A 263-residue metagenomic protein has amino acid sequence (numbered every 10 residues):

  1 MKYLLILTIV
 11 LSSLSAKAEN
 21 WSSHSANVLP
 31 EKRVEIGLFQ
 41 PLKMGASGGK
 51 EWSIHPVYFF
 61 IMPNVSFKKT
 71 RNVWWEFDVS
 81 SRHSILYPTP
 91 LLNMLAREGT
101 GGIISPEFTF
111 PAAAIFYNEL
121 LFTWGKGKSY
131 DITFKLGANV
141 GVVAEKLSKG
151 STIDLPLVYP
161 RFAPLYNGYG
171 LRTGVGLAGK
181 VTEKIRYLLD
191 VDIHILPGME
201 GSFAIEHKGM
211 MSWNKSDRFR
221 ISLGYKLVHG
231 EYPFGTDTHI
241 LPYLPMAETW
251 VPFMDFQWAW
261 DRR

Functional and structural regions predicted by a protein language model:
M1-L4, H55: Bacterial N-terminal signal peptides that target proteins for export
Y3-S12: Sec-dependent N-terminal signal peptides
A18-W21, M62-G170, G174, L227-G230 (+2 more regions): Outer-membrane pore/translocation modules
E19-L29: Short, extreme N-terminal leader segments that mark the start of a protein/domain
N27-L42, A46-F59, V65-K68, D78-Y87 (+6 more regions): Transmembrane beta-strand segments that form the barrel wall of outer-membrane beta-barrel proteins
G45-G49, N72-E76, G125-S129, K180-K184 (+2 more regions): Outer-membrane beta-barrel channels and translocator barrels
I54, F67-T70, L120-K126, A204-N214: Generic detector of contiguous secondary-structure segments
L177, V181-R263: Outer-membrane beta-barrel pore domains
